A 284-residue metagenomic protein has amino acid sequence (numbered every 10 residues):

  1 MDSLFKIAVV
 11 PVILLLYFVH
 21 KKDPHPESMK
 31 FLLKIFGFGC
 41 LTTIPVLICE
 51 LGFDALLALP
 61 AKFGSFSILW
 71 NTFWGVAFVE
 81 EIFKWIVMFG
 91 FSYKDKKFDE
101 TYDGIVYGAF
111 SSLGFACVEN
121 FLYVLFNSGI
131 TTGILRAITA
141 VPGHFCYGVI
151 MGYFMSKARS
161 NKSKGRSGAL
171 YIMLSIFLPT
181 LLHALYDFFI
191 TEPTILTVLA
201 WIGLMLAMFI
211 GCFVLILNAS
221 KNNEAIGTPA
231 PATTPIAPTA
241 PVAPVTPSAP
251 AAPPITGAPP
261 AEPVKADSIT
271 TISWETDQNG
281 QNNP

Functional and structural regions predicted by a protein language model:
M1-P284: Hydrophobic alpha-helical segments at protein termini of multi-pass membrane proteins
